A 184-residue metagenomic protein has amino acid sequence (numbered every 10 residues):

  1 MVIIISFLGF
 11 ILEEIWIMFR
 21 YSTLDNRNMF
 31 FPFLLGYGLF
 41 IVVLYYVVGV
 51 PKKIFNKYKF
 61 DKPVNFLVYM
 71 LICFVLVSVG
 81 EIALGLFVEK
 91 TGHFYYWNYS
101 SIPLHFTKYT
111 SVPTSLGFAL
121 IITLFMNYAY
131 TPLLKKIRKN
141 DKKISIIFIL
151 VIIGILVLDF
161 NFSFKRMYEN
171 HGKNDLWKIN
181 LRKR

Functional and structural regions predicted by a protein language model:
M1-R184: Aromatic-rich, lipid-facing transmembrane alpha helices and their immediate juxtamembrane interface loops in integral
